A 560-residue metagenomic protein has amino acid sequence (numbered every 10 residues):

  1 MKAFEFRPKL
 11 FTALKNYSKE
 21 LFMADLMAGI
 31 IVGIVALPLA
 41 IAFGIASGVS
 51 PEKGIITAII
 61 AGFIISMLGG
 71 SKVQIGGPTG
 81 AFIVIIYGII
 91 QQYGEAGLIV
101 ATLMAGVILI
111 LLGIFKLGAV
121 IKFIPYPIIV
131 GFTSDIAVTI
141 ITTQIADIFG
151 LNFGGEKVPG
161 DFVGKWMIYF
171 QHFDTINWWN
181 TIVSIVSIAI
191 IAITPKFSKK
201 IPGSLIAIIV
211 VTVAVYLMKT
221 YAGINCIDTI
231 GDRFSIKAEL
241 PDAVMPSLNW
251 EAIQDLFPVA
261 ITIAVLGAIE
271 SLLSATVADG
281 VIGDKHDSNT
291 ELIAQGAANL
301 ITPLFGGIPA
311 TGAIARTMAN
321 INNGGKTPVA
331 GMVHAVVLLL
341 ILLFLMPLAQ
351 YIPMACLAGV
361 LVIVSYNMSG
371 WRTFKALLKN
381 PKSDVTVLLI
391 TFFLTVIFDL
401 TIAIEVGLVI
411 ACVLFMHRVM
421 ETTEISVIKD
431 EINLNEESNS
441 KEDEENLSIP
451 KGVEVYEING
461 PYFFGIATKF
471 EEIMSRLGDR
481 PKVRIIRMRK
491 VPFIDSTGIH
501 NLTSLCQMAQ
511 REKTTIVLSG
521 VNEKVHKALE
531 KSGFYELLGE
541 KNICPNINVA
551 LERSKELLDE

Functional and structural regions predicted by a protein language model:
M1-K429, L434, K513, G533: Transmembrane helical cores of multi-pass ion-transport proteins
A28, I188, A192, T468 (+3 more regions): Short, contiguous clusters of charged residues that form electrostatic/catalytic patches at enzyme active sites, used
G76, G131, R487, L518-S519 (+1 more regions): Active-site-adjacent beta-strand anchor residues
I86, W166, F470-M474, A550 (+1 more regions): Generic hydrophobic alpha-helical segments
V336, V525-H526, P545: Short secondary-structure capping/turn micro-motifs that flank functional sites
N367-L537, K555-D559: The feature marks cytosolic C-terminal regulatory regions of anion transporters and related permeases
L538-R553: Short acidic-hydrophobic, aromatic-tinged amphipathic segments that line or gate anion-handling sites
